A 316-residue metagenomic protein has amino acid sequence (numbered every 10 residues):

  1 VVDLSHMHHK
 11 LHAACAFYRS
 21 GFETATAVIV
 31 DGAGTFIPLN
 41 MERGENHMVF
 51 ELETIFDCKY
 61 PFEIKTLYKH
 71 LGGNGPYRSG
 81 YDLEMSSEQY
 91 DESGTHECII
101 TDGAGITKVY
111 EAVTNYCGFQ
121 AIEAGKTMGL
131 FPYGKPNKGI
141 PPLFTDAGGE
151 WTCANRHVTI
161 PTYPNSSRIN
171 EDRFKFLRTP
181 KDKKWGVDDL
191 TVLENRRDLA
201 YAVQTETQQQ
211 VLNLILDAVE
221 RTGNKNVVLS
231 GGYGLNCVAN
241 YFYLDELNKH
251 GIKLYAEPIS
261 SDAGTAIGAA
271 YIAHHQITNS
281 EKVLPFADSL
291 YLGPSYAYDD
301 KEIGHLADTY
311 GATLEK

Functional and structural regions predicted by a protein language model:
V1-K316: Short acidic/glycine-rich loops and adjacent helix/strand connectors that line catalytic pockets where negatively
